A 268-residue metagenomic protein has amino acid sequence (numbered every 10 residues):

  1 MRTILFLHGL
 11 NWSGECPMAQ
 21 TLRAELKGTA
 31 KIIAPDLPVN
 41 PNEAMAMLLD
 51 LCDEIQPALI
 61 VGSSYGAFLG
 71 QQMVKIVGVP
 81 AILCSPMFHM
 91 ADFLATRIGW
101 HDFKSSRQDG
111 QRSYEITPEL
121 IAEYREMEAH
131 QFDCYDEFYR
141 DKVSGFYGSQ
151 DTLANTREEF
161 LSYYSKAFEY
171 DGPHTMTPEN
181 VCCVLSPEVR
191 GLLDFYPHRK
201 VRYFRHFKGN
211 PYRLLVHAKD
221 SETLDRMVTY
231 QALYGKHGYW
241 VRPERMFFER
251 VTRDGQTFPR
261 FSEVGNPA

Functional and structural regions predicted by a protein language model:
R2-E54, H174: Active-site catalytic motif of lipid deacylating hydrolases and related acyltransferases
F6-L10, V61, F146-G148: Short hydrophobic segments within beta-strands
I55, V77: Active-site charged/polar residues at nucleotide-handling catalytic sites that mediate phosphoryl, nucleotidyl
A58-V61, P80-I82: Residue in the alpha/beta-hydrolase core beta-strand immediately N-terminal to the catalytic nucleophile
V61-G70: Gly/Ala-rich beta-loop-alpha elbow adjacent to hydrolase catalytic centers
Q72, I76: Active-site signature of alpha/beta-hydrolase-fold catalytic machinery across serine- and Asp/Cys-nucleophile hydrolases
P80-I82, P86-L193: The alpha/beta-hydrolase serine catalytic core
D194-A268: Mixed-charge, low-complexity intrinsically disordered regions
